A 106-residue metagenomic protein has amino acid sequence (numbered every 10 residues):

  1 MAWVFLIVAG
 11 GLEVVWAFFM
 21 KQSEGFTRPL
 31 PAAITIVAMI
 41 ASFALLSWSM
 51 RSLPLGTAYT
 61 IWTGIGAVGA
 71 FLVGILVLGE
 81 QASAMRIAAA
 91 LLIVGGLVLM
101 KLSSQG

Functional and structural regions predicted by a protein language model:
M1-G106: Polytopic alpha-helical membrane proteins, predominantly small-molecule transporters/carriers
